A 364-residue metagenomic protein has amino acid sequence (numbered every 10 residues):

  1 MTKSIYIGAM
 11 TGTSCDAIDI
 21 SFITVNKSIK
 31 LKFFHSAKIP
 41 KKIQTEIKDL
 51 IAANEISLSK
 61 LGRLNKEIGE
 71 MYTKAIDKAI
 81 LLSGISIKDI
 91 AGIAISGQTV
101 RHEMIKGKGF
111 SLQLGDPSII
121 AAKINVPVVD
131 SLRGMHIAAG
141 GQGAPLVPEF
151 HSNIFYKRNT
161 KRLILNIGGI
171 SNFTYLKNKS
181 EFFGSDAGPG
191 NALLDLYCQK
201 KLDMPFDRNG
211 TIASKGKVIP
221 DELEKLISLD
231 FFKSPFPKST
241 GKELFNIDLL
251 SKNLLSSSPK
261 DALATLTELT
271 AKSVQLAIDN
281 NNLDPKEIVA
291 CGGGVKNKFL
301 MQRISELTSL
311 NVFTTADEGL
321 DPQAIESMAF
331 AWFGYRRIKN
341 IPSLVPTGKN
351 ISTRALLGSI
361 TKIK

Functional and structural regions predicted by a protein language model:
T2-I5, M104, K108-S111, A122 (+1 more regions): Phosphate-binding/catalytic loop of phosphoryl-transfer enzymes
K3, T13-P40, S180-A271, K349 (+1 more regions): Conserved ATP-utilizing enzyme core subdomain
T11, C15-D16, C198, E268 (+1 more regions): Glycine-rich phosphate-binding/hydrolytic loop that grips phosphoryl groups
T24-L81: Glycine-rich nucleotide/cofactor/substrate-binding loop typically near the N-terminus or early in the first domain
S59-G115: Short beta-strand-loop/turn "lid" adjacent to the catalytic site in phosphate-handling enzymes
M71-A79, K260-D284: Phosphate/ATP-binding catalytic cores across multiple sugar-kinase/actin-like superfamilies, primarily ASKHA
G84-D89, A262, A277, N281 (+6 more regions): Non-transmembrane, aqueous-exposed alpha-helical and coiled segments at domain scale
V100, P285-S305: Glycine-rich phosphate-binding loops at beta-strand->alpha-helix junctions
